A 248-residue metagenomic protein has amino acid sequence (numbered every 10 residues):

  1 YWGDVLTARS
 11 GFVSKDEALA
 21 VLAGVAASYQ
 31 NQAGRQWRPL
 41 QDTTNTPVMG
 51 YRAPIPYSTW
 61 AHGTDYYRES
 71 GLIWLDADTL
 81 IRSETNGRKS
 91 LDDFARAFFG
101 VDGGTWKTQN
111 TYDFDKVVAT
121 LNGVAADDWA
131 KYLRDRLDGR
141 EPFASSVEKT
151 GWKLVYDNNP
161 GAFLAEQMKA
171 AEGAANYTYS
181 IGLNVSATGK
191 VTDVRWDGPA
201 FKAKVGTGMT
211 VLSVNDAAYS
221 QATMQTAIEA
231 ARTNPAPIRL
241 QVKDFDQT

Functional and structural regions predicted by a protein language model:
Y1-R38, Q241: Post-HExxH zinc-binding segment in Zn-dependent metallohydrolases
D4-T7, T79, F99-G103, W196 (+1 more regions): A broad detector of the eukaryotic-type serine/threonine protein kinase catalytic domain
L6, G11-F12, T59-T64, S213-N215: Second-shell loop/turn segments in exported
S10, I81-E84, N234: Short coil/turn helix-boundary motifs
D16-L22, A26, Q30, Y51-V155: Amphipathic alpha-helical substructures
W37-A53: Active-site-adjacent bridging/hinge elements
G104-S213, A217-R232, A236-T248: Beta/coil-rich, acidic/histidine-enriched accessory regions frequently appended to metallopeptidases
